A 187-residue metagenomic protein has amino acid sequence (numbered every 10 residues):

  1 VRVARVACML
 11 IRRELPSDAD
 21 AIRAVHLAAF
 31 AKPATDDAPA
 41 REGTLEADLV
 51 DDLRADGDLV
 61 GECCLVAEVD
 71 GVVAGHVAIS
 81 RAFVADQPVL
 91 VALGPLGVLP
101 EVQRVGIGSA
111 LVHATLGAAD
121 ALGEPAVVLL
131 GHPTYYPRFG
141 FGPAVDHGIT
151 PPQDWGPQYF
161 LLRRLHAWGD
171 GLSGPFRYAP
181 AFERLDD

Functional and structural regions predicted by a protein language model:
V1-C8: Short, Lys/Arg-enriched N-terminal segments with co-localized hydrophobic residues within the first ~10-30 amino acids
L10-A24: A short beta-loop-alpha structural element at the N-terminal edge of CoA-dependent acyl/N-acetyltransferase catalytic
L27-A78: Active-site rim helix/loop that mediates acceptor-substrate recognition in acyltransferases
D70-G71, E101, R164-W168: Short loop segments at secondary-structure junctions
A82-L93, Q103: A conserved beta-turn-beta hairpin within the catalytic core of GNAT-like acetyltransferases that forms part
L93, V98, R104-G117, V128-L129: Conserved acetyl-CoA-binding loop-helix of GNAT-fold acetyltransferases
A121-P125, L130-G156: Conserved active-site alpha-helix within GNAT-family acetyltransferase domains
T150-D187: C-terminal "cap" of GNAT-fold acetyltransferases
